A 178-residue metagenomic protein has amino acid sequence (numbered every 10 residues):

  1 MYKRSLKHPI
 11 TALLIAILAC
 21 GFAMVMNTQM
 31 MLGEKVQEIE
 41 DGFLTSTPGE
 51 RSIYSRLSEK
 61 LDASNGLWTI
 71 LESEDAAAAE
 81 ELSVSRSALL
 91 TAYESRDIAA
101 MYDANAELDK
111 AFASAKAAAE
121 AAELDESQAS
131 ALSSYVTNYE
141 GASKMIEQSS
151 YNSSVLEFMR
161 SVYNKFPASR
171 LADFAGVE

Functional and structural regions predicted by a protein language model:
Y2-E178: A helix-centric hydrophobic-segment signal that preferentially recognizes long, alpha-helical stretches used
